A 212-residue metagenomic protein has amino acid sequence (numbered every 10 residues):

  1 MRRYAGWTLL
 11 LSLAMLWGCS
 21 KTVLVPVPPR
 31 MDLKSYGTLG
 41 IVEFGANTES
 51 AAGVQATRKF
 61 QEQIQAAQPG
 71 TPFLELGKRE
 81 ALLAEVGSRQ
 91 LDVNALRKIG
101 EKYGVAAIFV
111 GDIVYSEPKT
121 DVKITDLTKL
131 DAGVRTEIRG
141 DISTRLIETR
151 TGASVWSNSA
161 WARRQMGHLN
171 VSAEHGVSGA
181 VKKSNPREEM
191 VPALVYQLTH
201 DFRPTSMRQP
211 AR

Functional and structural regions predicted by a protein language model:
M1-T8: Bacterial N-terminal signal peptides that target proteins for export
T8, L33, S88: Residue-level marker of regulatory loop/turn positions in helix-turn-helix DNA-binding domains and in histidine
T8-L16: Bacterial N-terminal signal peptides
C19-G37, K102-Y103, Y115-P118, V134-R212: C-terminal/domain-edge helix-coil "capping" segments
T38, V42-E43, N47-E117, S143-S157 (+3 more regions): N-terminal segment of the mature soluble domain
D92-V93, T128, A180: Short alpha-helix boundary/capping motifs
L96-I99, T128-G133: Short, P/G- and charge-enriched loop/turn segments at secondary-structure junctions
V122-L127, V171-S172: Outer-membrane beta-barrel translocator domains and adjoining extracellular loop/strand segments of Gram-negative
